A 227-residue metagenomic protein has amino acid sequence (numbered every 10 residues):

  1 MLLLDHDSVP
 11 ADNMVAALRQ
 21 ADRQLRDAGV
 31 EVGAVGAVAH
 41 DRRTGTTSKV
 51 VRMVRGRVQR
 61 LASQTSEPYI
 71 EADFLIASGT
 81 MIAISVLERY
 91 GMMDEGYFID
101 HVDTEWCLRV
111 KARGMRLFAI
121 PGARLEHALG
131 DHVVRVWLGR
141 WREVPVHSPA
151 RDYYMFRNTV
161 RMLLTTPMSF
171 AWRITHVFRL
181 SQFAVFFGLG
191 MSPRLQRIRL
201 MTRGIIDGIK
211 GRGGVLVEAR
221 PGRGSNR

Functional and structural regions predicted by a protein language model:
M1-V9: Short beta-strand-to-loop acidic/aromatic patch adjacent to the donor-nucleotide binding site
L4, V32-V38, I120, A128: Short glycine/serine/threonine-enriched helix-capping/active-site loop that flanks the nucleotide-sugar donor pocket
N13-K49: Conserved donor NDP-sugar-binding/catalytic core segment of glycosyltransferases
M53-D73: Short, flexible, basic/aromatic active-site loop/helix in glycosyltransferases
T80, V86-G91, G96-E126: A short, conserved alpha-helix in the catalytic core of glycosyltransferases
I120-R142: Active-site donor/metal-binding and catalytic loop motifs of nucleotide-sugar-dependent glycosylation enzymes
R140-Y153: A short acidic, glycine-rich active-site loop that binds or catalyzes chemistry on phosphate/adenosine moieties
L164-R227: Non-catalytic, C-terminal membrane-associated alpha-helical segments of glycosyltransferases
